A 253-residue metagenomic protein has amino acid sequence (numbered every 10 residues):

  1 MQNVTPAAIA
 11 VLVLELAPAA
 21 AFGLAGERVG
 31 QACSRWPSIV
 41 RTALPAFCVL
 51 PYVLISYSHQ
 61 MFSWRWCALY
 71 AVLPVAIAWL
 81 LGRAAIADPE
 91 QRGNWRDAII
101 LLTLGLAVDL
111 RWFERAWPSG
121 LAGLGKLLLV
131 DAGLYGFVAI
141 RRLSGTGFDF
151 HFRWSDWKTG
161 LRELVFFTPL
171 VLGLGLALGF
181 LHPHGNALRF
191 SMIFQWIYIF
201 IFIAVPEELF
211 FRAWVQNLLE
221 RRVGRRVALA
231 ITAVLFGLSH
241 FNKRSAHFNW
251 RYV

Functional and structural regions predicted by a protein language model:
M1, L24-G30, P51-M61, G82-I86 (+3 more regions): Juxtamembrane "helix-exit" motif on the non-cytosolic side of transmembrane helices
M1-A17, S58-W64: Hydrophobic transmembrane alpha-helical segments in integral membrane proteins
P6, F166-V253: Transmembrane helix-loop-helix hairpins at the membrane interface of multi-pass integral membrane proteins
A8-A32: N-terminal signal-anchor/start-transfer transmembrane helix
L12, L16, A46, A71 (+11 more regions): Alpha-helical transmembrane spans of integral membrane proteins, capturing the lipid-embedded, hydrophobic core of TM
E27-V40, M61, A84-W95, G147-K158 (+1 more regions): Membrane-interface helix-boundary motifs at transmembrane edges
I39-R141: Alpha-helical transmembrane segments in multi-pass membrane proteins
D109-A204: Juxtamembrane helix-loop-helix connectors linking adjacent transmembrane helices in multi-pass membrane enzymes
